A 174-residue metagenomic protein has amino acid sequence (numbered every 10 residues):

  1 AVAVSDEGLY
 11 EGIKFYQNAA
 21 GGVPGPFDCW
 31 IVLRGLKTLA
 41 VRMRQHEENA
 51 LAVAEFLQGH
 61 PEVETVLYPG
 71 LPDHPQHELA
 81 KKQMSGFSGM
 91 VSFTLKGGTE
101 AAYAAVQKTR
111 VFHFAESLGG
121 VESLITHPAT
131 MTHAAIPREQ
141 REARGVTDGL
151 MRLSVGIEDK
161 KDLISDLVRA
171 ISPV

Functional and structural regions predicted by a protein language model:
A1-I13, N18-I31: Active-site PLP attachment segment
E7-I13, T38-L39, G98-E100: Short helix-loop capping/hinge motifs at secondary-structure junctions, enriched in acidic/polar residues
A20-G21, T109-G119, A170-V174: A common structural junction motif
C29-R44, P61, K81-K82: Amphipathic alpha-helix from the class-I
I31-V41, S88-K96, R152-G156: Short, well-ordered beta-strand elements within core beta-sheets of diverse protein domains
R42, S123-V174: PLP-dependent enzyme catalytic core of the Aspartate aminotransferase-like
L51-E116, I136-E142: Conserved small-domain helix->loop->beta segment predominantly found in fold-type I
